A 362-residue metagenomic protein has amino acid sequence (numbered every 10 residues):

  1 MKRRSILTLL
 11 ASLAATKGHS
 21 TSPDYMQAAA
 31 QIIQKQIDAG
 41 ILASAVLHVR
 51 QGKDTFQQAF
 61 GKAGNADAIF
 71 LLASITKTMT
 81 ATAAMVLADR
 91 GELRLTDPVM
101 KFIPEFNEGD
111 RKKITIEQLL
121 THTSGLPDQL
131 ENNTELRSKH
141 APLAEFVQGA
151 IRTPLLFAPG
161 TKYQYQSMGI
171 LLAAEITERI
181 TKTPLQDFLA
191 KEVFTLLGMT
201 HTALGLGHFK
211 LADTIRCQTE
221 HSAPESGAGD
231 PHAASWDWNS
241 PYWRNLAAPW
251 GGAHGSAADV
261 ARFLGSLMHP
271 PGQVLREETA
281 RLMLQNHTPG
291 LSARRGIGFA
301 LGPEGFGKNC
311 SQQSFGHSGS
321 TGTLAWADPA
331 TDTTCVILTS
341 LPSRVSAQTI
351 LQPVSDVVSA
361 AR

Functional and structural regions predicted by a protein language model:
M1, K17-A39: C-terminal segment of N-terminal export signals and the immediately downstream linker at the start of the mature
S5-T21: N-terminal export signals
A14-K17, K62-G64, P271, L341-R344: A short acidic/small-residue loop/turn micro-motif
Q34-N65, I69, L95, E135 (+3 more regions): A short, well-structured edge-of-sheet supersecondary motif
A39-S44, A63-L119, F157-M168, A248-G251: Short active-site loop at a secondary-structure junction that contains or immediately precedes the catalytic residue(s)
G109-Q313: Short, surface-exposed loop or secondary-structure junction motifs that flank catalytic or metal-binding residues
L246-G252, S314-W326, T339-V345: Glycine-rich phosphate/pyrophosphate-binding beta-alpha loops
Q348-R362: Surface-exposed amphipathic alpha-helical segments
